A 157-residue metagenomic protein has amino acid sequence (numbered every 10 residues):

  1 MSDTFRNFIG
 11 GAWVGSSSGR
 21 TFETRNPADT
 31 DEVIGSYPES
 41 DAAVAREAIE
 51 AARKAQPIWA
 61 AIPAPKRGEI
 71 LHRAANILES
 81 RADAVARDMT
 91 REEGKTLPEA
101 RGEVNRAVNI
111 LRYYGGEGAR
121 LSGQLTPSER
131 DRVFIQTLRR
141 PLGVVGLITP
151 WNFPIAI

Functional and structural regions predicted by a protein language model:
M1-D29, V33: Hydrophobic face of amphipathic alpha-helices that form TPR/SEL1-like repeat modules and related alpha-solenoid
N7, G15, T90, R112 (+2 more regions): Short glycine- and Lys/Arg-enriched binding-loop motifs that mark or flank ligand-binding interfaces
G11, G19, G35, G94 (+4 more regions): Glycine-centered flexibility sites
S16, E99, P154-I157: Secondary-structure boundary/capping motif
N26, E39, R139: Conserved strand-loop elements at the edges of beta-sheets that form or border functional pockets
T30-S122, R132: Glycine-rich loop-to-alpha-helix module at the N-terminal edge of alpha/beta enzyme cores
Q124-I157: Conserved small-residue-rich beta-alpha loop and adjacent elements that most often cradle the phosphate/pyrophosphate
